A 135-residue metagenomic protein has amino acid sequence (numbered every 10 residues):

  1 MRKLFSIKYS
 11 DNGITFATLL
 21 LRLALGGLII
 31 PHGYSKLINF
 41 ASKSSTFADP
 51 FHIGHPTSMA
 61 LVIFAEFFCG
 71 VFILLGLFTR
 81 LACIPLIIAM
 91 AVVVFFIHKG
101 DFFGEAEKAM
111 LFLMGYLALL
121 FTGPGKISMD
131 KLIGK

Functional and structural regions predicted by a protein language model:
M1-I38, P56-F64, F68, L74-K135: Extended, low-polarity transmembrane helix blocks
R2, I38-I53: Membrane-interface interhelical connector segments
